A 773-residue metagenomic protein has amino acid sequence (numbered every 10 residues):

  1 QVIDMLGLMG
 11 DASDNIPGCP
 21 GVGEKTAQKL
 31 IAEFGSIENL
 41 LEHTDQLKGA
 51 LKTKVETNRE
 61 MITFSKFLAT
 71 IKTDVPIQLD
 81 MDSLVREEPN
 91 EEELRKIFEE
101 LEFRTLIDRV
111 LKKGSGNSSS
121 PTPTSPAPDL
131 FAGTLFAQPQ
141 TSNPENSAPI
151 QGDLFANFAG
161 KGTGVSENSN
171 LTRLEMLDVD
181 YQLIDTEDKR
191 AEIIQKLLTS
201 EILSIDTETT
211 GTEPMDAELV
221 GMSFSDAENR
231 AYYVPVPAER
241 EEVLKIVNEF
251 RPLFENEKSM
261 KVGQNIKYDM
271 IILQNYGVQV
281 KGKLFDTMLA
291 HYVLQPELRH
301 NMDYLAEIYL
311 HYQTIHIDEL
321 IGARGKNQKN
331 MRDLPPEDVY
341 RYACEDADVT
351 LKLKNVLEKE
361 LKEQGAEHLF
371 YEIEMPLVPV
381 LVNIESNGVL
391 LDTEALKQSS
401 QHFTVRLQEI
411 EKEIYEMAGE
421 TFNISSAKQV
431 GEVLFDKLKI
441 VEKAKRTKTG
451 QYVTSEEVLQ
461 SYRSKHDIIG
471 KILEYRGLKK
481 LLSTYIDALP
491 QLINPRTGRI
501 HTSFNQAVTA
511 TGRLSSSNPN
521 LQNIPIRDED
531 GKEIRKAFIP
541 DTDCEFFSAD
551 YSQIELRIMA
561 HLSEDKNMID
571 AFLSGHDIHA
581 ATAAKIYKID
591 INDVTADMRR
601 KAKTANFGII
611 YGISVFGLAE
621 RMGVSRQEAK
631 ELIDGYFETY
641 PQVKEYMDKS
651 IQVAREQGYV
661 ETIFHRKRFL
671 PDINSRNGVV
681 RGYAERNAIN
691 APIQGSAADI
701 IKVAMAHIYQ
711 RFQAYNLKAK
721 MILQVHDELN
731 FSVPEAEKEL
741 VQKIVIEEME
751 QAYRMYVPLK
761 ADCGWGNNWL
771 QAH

Functional and structural regions predicted by a protein language model:
Q1-I77, E307-Y309: Extended two-metal-dependent nuclease catalytic cores across DNA- and RNA-processing enzymes
N58-P237, E297, L305, Y309 (+10 more regions): Conserved "right-hand" nucleotidyltransferase catalytic core of DNA-directed polymerases
I184, D226-G263: Nucleic-acid-processing active sites and adjacent nucleic-acid-binding tracks, predominantly divalent metal-dependent
Q279-Q295, Y309, G575-H579: Conserved beta-strand -> loop -> alpha-helix junction used to position metal-binding or nucleic-acid-contacting
D286, L377-S386, D392, Y551 (+3 more regions): Catalytic palm active-site di-aspartate
K329-R332, P379, S386, V441 (+6 more regions): Conserved catalytic core of nucleic-acid polymerases
L361-I373, L377, I700, A704-V725 (+1 more regions): Active-site palm subdomain of RNA-directed nucleic acid polymerases
V405, E409-K412, E416-G470, E638-N690 (+1 more regions): C-terminal polymerase-core module
